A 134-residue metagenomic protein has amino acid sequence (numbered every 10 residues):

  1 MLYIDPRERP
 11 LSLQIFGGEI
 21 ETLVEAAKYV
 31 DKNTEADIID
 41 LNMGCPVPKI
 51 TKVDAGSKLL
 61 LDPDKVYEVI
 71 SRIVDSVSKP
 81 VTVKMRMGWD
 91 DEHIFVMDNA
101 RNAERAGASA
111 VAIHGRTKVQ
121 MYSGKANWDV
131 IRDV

Functional and structural regions predicted by a protein language model:
M1-V134: Flavin-dependent oxidoreductase catalytic cores
